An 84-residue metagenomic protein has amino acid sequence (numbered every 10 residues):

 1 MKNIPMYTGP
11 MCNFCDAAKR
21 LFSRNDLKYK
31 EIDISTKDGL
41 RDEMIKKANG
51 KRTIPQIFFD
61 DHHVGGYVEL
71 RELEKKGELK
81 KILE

Functional and structural regions predicted by a protein language model:
M1-K28: Local sequence-structure signature of Cys/Sec-based thiol-disulfide redox active-site neighborhoods
G9, K37, K76: ATP/adenylate-binding site constellation spanning eukaryotic-like Ser/Thr protein kinases, ABC-transporter
N13, R20, R24, S35-T36 (+2 more regions): Mobile acidic interaction elements
I34-R52, E84: Thioredoxin-like thiol-disulfide oxidoreductase module
N49-F58, V68: Structural micro-motif
F59-E84: Non-catalytic, surface beta->alpha helical segment in thiol-disulfide oxidoreductase systems
